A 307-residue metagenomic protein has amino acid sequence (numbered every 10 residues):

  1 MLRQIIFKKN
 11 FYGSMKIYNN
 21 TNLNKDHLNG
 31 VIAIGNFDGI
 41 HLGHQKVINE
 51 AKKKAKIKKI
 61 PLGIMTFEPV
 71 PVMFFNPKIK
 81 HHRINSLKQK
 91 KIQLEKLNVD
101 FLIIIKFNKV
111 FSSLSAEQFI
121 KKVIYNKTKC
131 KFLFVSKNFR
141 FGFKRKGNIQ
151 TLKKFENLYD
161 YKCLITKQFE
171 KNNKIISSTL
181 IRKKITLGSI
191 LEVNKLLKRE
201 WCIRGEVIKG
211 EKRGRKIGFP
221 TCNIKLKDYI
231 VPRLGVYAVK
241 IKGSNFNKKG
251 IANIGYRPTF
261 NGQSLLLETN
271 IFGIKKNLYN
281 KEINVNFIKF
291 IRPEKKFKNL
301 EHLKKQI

Functional and structural regions predicted by a protein language model:
L2, F7-V31: Positively charged, low-complexity intrinsically disordered leader regions
N22-H82, S86: N-terminal catalytic cores of NTP/NDP-binding nucleotidyl/phosphoryl-transfer enzymes
H41, L94, L133, V193 (+2 more regions): Residue-level signal for inorganic ion chemistry
M73-K137, F141-Y159: N-terminal Rossmann-like or analogous alpha/beta NTP/dinucleotide-binding catalytic cores that position adenine
E156-I251: Glycine-rich, Lys/Arg-enriched anion-binding loops that position phosphate/diphosphate groups for phosphoryl
K209-I307: Phosphate/ribose-recognition catalytic cores of enzymes acting on nucleotide-derived substrates
